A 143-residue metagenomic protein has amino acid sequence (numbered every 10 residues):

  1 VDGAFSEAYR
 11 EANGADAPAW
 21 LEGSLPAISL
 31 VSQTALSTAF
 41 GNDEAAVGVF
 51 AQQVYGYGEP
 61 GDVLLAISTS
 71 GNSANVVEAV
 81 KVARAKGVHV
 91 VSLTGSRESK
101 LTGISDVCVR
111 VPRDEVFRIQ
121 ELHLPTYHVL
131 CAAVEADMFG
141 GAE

Functional and structural regions predicted by a protein language model:
V1-Y57: Glycine-rich, small/polar surface segments that engage phosphate groups of diverse ligands
V31, S68, T94, V109-F117: Short beta->alpha connector loops at strand-helix junctions that form conserved, small/polar/Pro-enriched
G56, I119-E143: A charged, well-structured terminal subsegment
L64, V90, V107-R110: Short, well-ordered beta-strand core segments
N72-A79, L101: Short glycine/serine/threonine-rich phosphate/pyrophosphate-binding segments that cradle anionic phosphate groups
S92-S105: Short, glycine/polar-rich helix-capping loops at beta-to-alpha or helix-loop-helix junctions that flank or form
